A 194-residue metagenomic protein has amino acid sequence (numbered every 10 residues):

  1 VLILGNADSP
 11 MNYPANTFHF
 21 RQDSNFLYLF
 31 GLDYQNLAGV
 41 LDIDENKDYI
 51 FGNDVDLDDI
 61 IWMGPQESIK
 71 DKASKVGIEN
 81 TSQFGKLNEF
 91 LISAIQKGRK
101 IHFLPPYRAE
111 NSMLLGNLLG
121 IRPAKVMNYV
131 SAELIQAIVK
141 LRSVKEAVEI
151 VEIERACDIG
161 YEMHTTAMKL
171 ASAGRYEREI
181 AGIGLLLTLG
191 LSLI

Functional and structural regions predicted by a protein language model:
V1-E162: A composition/biophysics-driven feature that prefers long, compositionally simple stretches
V1-M11, E154-I194: Active-site cores enriched in adjacent His and Asp/Glu residues with nearby glycine-rich loops that coordinate divalent
